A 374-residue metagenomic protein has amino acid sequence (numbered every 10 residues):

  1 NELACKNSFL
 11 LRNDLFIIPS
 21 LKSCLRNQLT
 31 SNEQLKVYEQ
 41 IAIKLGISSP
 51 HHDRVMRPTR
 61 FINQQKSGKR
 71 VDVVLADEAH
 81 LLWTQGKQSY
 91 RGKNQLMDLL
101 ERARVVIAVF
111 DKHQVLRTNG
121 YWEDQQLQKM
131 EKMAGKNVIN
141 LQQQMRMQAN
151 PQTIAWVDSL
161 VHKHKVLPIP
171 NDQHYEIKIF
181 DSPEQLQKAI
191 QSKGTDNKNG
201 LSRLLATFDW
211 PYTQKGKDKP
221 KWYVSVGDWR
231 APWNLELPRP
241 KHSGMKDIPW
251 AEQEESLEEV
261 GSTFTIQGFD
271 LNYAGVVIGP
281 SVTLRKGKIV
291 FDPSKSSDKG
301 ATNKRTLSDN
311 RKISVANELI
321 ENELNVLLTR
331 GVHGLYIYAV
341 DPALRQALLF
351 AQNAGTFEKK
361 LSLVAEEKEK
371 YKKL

Functional and structural regions predicted by a protein language model:
N1-L3: Walker A/P-loop
N7-Q40: Conserved Walker A/P-loop ATP-binding site and its immediately adjacent core in helicase/helicase-like ATPase domains
I41-I47, Q88-R91, N119-Q128, A155-D158 (+4 more regions): Short secondary-structure boundary/capping segments
K44-E101, E258-G261, E323: Conserved RecA-like ASCE ATPase "motif II neighborhood" in helicase/translocase motors
V73-D77, I107, L205, G275-V277: Structural motif
L75-N140, M145: Signature of the SF2 helicase/ATPase Hel1-core->accessory helical subdomain module
V105-I107, E254-V364: C-terminal accessory regions
L116-W122, A134-K288: Conserved helicase/translocase motor-coupling segment
